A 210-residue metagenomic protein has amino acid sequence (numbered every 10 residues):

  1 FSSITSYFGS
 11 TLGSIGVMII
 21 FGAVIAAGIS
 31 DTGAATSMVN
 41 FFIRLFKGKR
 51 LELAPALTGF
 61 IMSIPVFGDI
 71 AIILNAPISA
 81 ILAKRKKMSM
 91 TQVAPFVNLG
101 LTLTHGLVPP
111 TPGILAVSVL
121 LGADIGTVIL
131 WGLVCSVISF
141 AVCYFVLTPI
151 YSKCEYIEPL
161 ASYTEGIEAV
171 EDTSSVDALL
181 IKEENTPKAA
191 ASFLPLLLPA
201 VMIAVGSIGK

Functional and structural regions predicted by a protein language model:
F1-R85: Membrane-embedded alpha-helical segments and adjacent helix-loop junctions characteristic of multi-pass solute
I4-G13, G122-V134, N185-A191, K210: Interfacial loop-to-helix junctions that mark the boundaries of transmembrane helices in multi-pass membrane
V17-F21, I72-I73, V108, P112-G113 (+2 more regions): Alpha-helical transmembrane segments and their lipid-water interface positions in multi-pass membrane proteins
G28-T36, L45, K49, K86 (+3 more regions): Membrane-interface elements of multi-pass transporters and channels
K49-I64, K87-G106, P110, T127-L133 (+3 more regions): Alpha-helical transmembrane segments of multi-pass membrane proteins
I73-S89, I114-V128: Membrane-interfacial helix-loop connectors
P110-L130, V134, E155, L160-Y163: Transmembrane alpha-helical segments and their short flanking loops that form helix-hairpins/helix-helix interfaces
L133-K210: Long, contiguous bundles of hydrophobic transmembrane helices that form the permeation core of multi-pass
